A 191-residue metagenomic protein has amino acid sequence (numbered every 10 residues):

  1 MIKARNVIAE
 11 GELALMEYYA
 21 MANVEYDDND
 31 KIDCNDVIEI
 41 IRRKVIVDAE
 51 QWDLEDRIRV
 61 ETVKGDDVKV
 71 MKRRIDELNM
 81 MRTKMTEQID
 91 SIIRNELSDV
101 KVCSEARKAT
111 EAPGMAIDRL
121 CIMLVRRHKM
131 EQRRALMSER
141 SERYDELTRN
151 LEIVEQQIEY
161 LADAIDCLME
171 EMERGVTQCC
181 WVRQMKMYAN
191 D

Functional and structural regions predicted by a protein language model:
M1-D191: Anionic, Ser/Thr-rich low-complexity intrinsically disordered regions
